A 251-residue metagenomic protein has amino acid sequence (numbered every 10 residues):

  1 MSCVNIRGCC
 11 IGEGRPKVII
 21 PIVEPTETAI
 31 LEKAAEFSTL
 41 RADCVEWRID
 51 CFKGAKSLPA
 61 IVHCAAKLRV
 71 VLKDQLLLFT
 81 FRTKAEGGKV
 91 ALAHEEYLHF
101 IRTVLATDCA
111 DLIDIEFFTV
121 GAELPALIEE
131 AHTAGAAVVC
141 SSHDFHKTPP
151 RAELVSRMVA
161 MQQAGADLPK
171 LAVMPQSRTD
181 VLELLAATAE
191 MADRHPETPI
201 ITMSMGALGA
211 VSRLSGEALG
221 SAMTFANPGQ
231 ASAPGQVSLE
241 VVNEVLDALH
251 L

Functional and structural regions predicted by a protein language model:
S2-C3, E13-T133, H143-T148: Active-site beta->alpha loop and helix N-cap motifs at the rims of alpha/beta catalytic domains
I6-R7: Glycine-/acidic-rich phosphate or pyrophosphate-binding loops and their flanking alpha/beta elements
L112, F117-L251: Catalytic alpha/beta core domains of metabolic enzymes, predominantly
